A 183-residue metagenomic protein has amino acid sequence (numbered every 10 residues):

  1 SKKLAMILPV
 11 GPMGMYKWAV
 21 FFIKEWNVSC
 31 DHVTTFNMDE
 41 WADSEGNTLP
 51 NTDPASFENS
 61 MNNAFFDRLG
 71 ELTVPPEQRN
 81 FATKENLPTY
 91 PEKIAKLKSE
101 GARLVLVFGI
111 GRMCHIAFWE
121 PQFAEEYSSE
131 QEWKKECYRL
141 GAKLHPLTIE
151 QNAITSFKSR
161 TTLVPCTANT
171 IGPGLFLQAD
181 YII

Functional and structural regions predicted by a protein language model:
S1-M6, K24: N-terminal glycine-/serine-/threonine-rich phosphate-binding loop
A5-V10, F36, I182-I183: Short glycine-rich or small-residue beta-strand-to-loop segments that form or flank ligand, phosphate, metal/Fe-S
L8-M13, F108-R112: Glycine-rich beta-strand-to-loop/alpha-helix junction loops that act as flexible
V20-C30, T52, P121-Q131: A glycine- and small-aliphatic-rich helix-loop capping segment at beta-alpha/alpha-beta transitions that lines
V28-V107, T162-L163: Ligand-binding beta-strand-loop-alpha-helix segment within the catalytic cores of soluble metabolic enzymes
S99-E126: Glycine-rich phosphate-binding loop
A117-T167: Class I SAM-dependent methyltransferase SAM-binding "motif I" and its flanking Rossmann-like core
T162-I183: C-terminal functional extensions of proteins
